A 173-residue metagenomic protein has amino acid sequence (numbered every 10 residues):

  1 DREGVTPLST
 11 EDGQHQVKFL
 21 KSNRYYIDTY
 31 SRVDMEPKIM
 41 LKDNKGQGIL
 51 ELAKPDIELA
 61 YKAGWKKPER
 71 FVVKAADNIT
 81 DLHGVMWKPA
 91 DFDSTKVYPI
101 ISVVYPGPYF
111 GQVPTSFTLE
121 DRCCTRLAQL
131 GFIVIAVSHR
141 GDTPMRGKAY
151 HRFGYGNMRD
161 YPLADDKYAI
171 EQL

Functional and structural regions predicted by a protein language model:
R2-T10: Blade-edge beta-strand/turn elements of extracellular beta-propeller and related beta-sheet repeat scaffolds
S9, Q16-L173: Serine-hydrolase catalytic core recognition
